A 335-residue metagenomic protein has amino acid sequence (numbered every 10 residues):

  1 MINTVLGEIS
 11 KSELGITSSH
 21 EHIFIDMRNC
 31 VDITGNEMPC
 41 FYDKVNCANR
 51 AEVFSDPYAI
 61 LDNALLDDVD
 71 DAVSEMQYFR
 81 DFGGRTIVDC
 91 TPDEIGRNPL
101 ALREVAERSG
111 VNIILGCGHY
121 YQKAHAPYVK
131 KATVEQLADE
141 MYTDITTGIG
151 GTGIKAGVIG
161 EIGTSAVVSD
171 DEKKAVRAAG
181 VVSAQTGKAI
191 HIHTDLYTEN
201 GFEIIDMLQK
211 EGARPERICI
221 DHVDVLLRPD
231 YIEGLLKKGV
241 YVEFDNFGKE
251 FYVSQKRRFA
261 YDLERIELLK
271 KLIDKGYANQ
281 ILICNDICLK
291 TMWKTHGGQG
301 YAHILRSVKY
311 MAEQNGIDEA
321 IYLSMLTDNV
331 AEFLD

Functional and structural regions predicted by a protein language model:
M1-E8, S12, H303-D335: Mid-to-C-terminal alpha-helical segments outside catalytic/metal-binding sites
H20, I87, H119, S183 (+4 more regions): Divalent metal-coordination and catalytic microenvironments
H22-L66, C117-E135, D286-K290, K294 (+1 more regions): Active-site gating loops and adjacent loop-to-helix segments of metal-dependent hydrolytic enzymes
F24, T34-T91, I95-V111, Q136-I154: Alpha-helical scaffold segments that flank or form the walls of functional sites
M27-N29, P99, N200-D206, P229-L236 (+2 more regions): Histidine/acidic-residue-rich catalytic or RNA/ligand-binding cores of hydrolases and nuclease-related proteins
T86, E104-E107, N112-T186, V223 (+3 more regions): Active-site gating/metal-coordination segments in enzymes
L100-R103, Y128, S169-K174, Y197-G212 (+1 more regions): Distinct, well-ordered alpha-helical segments
H191, F244-N246, Y277-G298: Short acidic/histidine-rich active-site segments
